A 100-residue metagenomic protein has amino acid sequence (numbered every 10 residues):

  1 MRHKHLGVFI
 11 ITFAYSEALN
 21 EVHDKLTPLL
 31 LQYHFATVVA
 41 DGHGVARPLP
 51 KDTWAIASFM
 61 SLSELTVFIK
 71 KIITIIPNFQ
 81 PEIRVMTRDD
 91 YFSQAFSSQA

Functional and structural regions predicted by a protein language model:
R2-G7, A46-P48: Short, flexible turn/loop "capping" segments at secondary-structure junctions
H5-Y15: Short glycine-/aliphatic-rich beta-strand segments at the starts of folded cytosolic domains
E17-N20: Extended, low-complexity, turn-rich repeat/linker tracts enriched in Gly/Pro/Ser/Thr and Asp/Glu that occur
H23-D41: Short, flexible N-terminal segments of the mature chain
A36-F79: Short, intrinsically disordered low-complexity segments
Y91-A100: Short, low-order "capping/linker" segments at domain edges
